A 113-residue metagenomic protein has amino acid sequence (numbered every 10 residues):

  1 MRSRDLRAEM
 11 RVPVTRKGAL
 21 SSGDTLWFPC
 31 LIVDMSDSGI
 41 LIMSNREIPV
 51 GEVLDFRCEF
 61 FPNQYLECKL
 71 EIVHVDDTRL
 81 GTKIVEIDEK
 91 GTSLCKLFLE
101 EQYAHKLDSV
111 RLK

Functional and structural regions predicted by a protein language model:
M1-M35, E100-K113: N-terminal helix initiation/capping motif
E9, M43-I48: Short, surface-exposed secondary-structure edge patches
R16-S22, E52-Y65: Short conserved beta-strand and strand-loop elements enriched in small hydrophobics with frequent Asp/Gly
G23, D37-S38, V75-L80: Short, conserved beta-turn/loop elements at beta-strand boundaries and strand-helix junctions
P29-L31, E67-V73: Short beta-strand-centered aromatic/proline hotspots
D34, I72-D76, E86: A residue-level detector for short acidic-glycine micro-motifs
S44, C58, L70, I84-E86: Residue-level recognition of conserved beta-strand positions in structured domain cores
L80-K113: C-terminal output/interaction extensions
